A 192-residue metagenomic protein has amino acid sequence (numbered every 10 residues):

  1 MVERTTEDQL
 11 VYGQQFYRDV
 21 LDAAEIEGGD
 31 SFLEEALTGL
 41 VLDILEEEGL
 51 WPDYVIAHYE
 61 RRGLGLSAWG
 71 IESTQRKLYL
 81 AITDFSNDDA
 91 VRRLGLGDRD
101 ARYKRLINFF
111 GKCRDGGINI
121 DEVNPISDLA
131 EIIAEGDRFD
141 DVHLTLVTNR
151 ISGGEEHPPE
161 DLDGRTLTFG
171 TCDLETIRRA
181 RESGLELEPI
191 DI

Functional and structural regions predicted by a protein language model:
M1-I192: N-terminal extension/subdomain marker
